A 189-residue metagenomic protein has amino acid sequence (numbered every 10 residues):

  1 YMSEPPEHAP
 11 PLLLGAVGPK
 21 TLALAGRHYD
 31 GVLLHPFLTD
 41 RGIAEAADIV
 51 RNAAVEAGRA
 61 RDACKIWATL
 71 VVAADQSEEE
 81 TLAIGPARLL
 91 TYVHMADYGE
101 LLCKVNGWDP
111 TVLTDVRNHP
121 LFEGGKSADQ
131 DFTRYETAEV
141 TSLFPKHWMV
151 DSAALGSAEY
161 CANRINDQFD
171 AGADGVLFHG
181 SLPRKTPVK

Functional and structural regions predicted by a protein language model:
Y1-S3, I43-D167: An alpha-helical appendage that flanks or caps ligand/catalytic pockets
M2-E7, G26: Solvent-exposed alpha-helices and their adjacent loops that cap or buttress functional pockets in soluble metabolic
P11-V17, L22-A23, Y29-V32, P36-I43: Ligand/cofactor pocket segment of small-molecule handling proteins
L12-G15, V32-L34, C64-V71, V176-H179: Hydrophobic faces of well-ordered beta-strands that scaffold small-molecule active sites in alpha/beta enzyme cores
A23, I43-D48, V188-K189: Distinct, well-ordered alpha-helical segments
R27-H28, A171-A173: Structural motif
P36-D40, G125, H179-V188: Glycine-rich, proline-tolerant flexible connector loops at the mouths of alpha/beta enzymes
N166, G172-V176: Glycine-rich, charge-dense phosphate/pyrophosphate-binding loop(s) and the adjacent flexible "lid"/catalytic subdomain
